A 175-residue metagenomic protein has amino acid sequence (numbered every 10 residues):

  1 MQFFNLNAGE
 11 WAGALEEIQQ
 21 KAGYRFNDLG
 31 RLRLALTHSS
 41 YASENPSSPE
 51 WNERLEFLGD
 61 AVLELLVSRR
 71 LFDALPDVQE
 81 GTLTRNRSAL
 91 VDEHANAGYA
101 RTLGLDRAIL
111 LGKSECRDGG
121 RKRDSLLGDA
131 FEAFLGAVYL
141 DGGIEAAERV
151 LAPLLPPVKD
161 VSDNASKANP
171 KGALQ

Functional and structural regions predicted by a protein language model:
M1-Q175: Double-stranded RNA-binding/processing signature
